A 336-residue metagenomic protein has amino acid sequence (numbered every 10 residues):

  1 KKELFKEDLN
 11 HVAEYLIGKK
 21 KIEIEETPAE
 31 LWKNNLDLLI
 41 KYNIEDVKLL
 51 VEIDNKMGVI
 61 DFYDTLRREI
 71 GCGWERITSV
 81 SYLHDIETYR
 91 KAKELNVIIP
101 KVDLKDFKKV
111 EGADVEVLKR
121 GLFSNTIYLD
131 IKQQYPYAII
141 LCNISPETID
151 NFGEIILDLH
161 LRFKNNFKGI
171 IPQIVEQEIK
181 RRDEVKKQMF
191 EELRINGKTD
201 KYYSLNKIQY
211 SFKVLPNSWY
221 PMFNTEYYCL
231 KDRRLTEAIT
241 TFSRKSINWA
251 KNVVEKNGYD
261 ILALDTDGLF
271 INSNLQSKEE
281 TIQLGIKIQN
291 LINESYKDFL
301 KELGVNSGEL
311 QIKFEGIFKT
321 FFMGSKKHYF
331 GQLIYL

Functional and structural regions predicted by a protein language model:
K1-V47: Active-site-proximal helix-loop-helix substrate-binding element of RNase H-like nuclease domains
E7, L129-R162: Extended active-site and interfacial segments that coordinate phosphate-rich ligands in large catalytic machineries
L16, S246-N257, K287-F299: Generic non-transmembrane alpha-helical segments
E30-C142, K201-K245, W249, A263 (+2 more regions): Common nucleic-acid-contacting/processivity interface regions adjacent to the catalytic cores of nucleic-acid enzymes
L49, I179, V185-K186, W249 (+4 more regions): Conserved core architecture of multi-subunit DNA-directed RNA polymerases
V59-G73, T148, N196, G258-T266 (+1 more regions): Short, glycine/acidic-rich hinge or "gate" loops at secondary-structure transitions that mediate conformational
R162-Y228: Active-site cores of enzymes that catalyze phosphoryl transfer or operate on phosphate-rich substrates
N272-L336: C-terminal polymerase-core module
